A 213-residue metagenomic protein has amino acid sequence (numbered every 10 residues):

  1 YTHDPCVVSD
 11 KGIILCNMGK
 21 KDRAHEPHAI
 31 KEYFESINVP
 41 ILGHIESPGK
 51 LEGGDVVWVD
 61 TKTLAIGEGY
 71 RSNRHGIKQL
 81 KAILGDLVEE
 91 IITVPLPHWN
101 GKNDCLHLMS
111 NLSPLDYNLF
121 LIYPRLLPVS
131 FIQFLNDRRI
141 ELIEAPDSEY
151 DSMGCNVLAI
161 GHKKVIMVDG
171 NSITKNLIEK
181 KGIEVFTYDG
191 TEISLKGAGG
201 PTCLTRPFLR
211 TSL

Functional and structural regions predicted by a protein language model:
Y1-L213: The feature marks the mature, well-folded catalytic cores of soluble enzymes
